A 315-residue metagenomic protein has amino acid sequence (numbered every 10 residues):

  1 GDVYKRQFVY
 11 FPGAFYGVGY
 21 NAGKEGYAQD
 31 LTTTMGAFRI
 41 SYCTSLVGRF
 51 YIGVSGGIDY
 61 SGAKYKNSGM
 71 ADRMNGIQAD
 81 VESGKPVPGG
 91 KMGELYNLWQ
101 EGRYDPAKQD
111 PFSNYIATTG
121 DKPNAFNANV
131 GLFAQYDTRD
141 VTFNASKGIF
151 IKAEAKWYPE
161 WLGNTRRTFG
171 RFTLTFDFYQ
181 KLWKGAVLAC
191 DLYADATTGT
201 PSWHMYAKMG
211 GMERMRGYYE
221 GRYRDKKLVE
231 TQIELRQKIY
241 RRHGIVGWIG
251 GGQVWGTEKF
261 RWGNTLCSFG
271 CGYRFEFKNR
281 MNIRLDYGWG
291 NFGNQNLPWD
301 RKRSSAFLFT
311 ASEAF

Functional and structural regions predicted by a protein language model:
G1-Y4: Short, small-residue-biased leader/transition segments that mark boundaries at the very start of proteins
R6-G13, K64-D72, A145-K147, G163-F169 (+3 more regions): Outer-membrane beta-barrel translocator domains and adjoining extracellular loop/strand segments of Gram-negative
T32-F38, N124-V130, K147, R166-F172 (+4 more regions): Residues that define the transmembrane beta-barrel architecture of outer-membrane proteins
S41-V47, Q135-R139, D177-L182, R236-K238 (+2 more regions): Structural signature of outer-membrane beta-barrel channels/translocons
G48-I52, V141-F143, W183-L188, R241-I245 (+1 more regions): Repeated loop/turn-to-beta-strand initiation elements of outer-membrane beta-barrel proteins
S55-D59, S68, Q135, K152-K156 (+4 more regions): Transmembrane beta-strands of outer-membrane beta-barrel proteins
N114, G120, V130-F133, R139-I239 (+2 more regions): C-terminal outer-membrane beta-barrel translocator/porin domains of Gram-negative envelope proteins and their
M212, Y273-E276, R280-M281, L285 (+1 more regions): Outer-membrane beta-barrel "beta-signal"
